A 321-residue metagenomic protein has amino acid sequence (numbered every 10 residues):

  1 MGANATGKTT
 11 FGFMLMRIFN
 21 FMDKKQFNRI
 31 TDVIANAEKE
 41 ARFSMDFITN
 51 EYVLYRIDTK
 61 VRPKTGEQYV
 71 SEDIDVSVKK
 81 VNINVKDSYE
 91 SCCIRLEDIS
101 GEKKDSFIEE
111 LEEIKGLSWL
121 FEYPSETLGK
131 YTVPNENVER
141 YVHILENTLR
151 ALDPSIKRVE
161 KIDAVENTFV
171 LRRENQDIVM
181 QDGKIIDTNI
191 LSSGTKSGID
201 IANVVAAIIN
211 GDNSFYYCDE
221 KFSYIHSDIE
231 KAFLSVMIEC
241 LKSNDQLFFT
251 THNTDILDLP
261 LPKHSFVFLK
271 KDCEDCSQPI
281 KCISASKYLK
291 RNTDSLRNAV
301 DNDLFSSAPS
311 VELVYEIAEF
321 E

Functional and structural regions predicted by a protein language model:
M1-M16: Pre-Walker A-like glycine/lysine-rich segment at the N-terminus of P-loop NTPase domains
G7-T10, G194, I225: Conserved glycine(s) of the Walker
M14-M22, L257: DNA major-groove recognition helices of helix-turn-helix
F19-G211, N298-S307, I317-E319: Phosphate-coordinating catalytic segments in nucleotide- and nucleic-acid-processing enzymes
D153, A232-E321: C-terminal lobe/lid and adjacent interdomain/linker elements of RecA-like ASCE P-loop ATPase modules
F215-Y217: Walker B motif beta-strand of ABC-family P-loop ATPases
D219-K221: Walker B catalytic acidic pair
